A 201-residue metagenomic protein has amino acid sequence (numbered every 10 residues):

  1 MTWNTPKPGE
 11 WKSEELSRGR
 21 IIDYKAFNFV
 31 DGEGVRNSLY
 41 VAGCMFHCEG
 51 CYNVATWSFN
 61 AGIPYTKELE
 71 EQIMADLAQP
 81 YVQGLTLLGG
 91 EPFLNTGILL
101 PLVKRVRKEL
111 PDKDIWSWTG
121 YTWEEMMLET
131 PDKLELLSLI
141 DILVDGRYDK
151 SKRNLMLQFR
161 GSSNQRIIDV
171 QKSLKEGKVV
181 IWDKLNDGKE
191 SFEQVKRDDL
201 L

Functional and structural regions predicted by a protein language model:
M1-Y40, N53-F59, V179, N186 (+1 more regions): N-terminal [4Fe-4S]-dependent radical SAM core
K12, L16-I22, V35, N53-S117 (+1 more regions): Conserved Radical SAM active-site core
V30, E124, K152, E176: Flexible, glycine-rich phosphate/dinucleotide-binding loops and adjacent beta-alpha linkers at cofactor/substrate
R36-C51, E91: Cysteine-centered iron-sulfur cluster-binding motifs in ferredoxin-type domains/subunits of redox enzymes
N95-L110, R153-L201: P-loop/Walker A phosphate-binding loop and immediately adjacent motor/lid segment at beta-alpha junctions
T119-G120, G146-Y148: Short secondary-structure boundary segments
D141: Receiver (REC) domain switch/active-site residues of two-component response regulators
